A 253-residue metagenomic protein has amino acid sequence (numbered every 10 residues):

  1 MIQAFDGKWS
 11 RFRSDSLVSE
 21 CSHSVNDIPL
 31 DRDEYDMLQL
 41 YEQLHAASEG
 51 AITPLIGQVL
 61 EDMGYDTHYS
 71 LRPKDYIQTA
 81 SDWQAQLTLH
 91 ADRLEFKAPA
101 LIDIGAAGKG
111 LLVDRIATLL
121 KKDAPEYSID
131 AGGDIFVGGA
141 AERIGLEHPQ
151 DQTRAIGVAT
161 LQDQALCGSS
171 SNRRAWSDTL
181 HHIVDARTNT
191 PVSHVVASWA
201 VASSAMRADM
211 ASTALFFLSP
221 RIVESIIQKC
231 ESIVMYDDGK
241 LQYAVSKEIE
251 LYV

Functional and structural regions predicted by a protein language model:
M1-V253: Mature catalytic core of soluble alpha/beta enzymes
